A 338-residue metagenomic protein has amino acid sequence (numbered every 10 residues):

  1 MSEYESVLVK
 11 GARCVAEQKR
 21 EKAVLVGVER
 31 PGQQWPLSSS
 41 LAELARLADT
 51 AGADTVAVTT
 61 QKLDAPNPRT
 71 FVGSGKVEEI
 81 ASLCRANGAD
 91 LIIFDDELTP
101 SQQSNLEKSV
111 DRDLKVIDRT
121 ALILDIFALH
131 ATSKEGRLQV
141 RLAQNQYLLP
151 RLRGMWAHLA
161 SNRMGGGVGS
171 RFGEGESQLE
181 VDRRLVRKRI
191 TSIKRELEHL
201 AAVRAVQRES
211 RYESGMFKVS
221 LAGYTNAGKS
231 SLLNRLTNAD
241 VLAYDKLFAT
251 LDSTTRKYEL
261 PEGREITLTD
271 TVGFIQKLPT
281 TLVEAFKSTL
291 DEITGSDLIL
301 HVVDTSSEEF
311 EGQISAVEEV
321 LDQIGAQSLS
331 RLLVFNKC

Functional and structural regions predicted by a protein language model:
M1-A23, F94, M155-L298: Conserved G1/Walker A P-loop phosphate-binding module
M1-L124: N-terminal accessory targeting/assembly segments
V26-V28, A222, V334: Short hydrophobic segments within beta-strands
E29-G32, K62-L63, N67-T70, I93-S101 (+4 more regions): Conserved Switch II/interswitch segment of TRAFAC-class P-loop GTPases
Q34-L37, T70-S74, D96-E97, A131 (+3 more regions): Conserved phosphate/pyrophosphate-binding and hydrolysis machinery centered on Walker-type P-loop NTPases, extending
G75-V77, E284, A316: Charged helix-capping and loop-helix junction motifs
A121-V140: Short alpha-helix plus adjacent loop in nuclease-associated cores
L142, Q146-L159: A charged, well-structured terminal subsegment
